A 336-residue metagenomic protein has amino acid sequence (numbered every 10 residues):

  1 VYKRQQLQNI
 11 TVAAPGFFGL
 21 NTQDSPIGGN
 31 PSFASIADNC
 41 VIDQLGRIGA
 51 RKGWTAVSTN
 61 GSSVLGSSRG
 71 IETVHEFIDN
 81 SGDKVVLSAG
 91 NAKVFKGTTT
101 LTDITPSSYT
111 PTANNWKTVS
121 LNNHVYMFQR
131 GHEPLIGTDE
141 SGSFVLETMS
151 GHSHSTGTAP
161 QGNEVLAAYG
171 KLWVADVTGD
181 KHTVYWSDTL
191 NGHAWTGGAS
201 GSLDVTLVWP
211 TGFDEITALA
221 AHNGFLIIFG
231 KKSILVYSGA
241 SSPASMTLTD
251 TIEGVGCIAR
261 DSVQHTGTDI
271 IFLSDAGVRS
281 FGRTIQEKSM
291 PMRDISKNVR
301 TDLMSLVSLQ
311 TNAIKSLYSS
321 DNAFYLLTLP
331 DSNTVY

Functional and structural regions predicted by a protein language model:
V1-Y2, P134: Low-complexity, intrinsically disordered or weakly predicted helical/coil tracts enriched in serine/threonine
K3-L101, T156-K231, L235, K315 (+2 more regions): N-terminal beta-propeller domains
T11, G16, N123-V125, G212-Y336: Beta-sheet-dominated scaffold domains
V41-G70, N91-N114, E133-A159, L190-G212 (+2 more regions): Trp- and S/T/G-rich repeat-edge/linker motifs of beta-rich repeat architectures
E76-I78, L87, T110, N114-V119 (+5 more regions): Short, exposed beta-strand/loop patches in secreted or surface proteins that constitute
H132-E133, T178-K181, G277-R279: Short glycine/acidic-enriched loop and turn motifs that connect beta-strands
